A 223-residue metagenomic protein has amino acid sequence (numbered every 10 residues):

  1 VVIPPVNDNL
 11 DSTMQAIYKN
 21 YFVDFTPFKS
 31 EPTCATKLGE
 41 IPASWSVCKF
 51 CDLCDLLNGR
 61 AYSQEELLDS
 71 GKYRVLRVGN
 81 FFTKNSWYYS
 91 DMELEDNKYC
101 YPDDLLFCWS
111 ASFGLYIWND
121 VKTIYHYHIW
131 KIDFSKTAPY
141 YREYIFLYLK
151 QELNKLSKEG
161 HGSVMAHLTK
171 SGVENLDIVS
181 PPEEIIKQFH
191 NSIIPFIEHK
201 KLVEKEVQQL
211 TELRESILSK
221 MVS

Functional and structural regions predicted by a protein language model:
V1-A61, V179, E183-S223: Non-catalytic DNA-recognition/assembly elements of restriction-modification systems
N9, D69-K72, K84, H167 (+1 more regions): Juxtamembrane/interface motifs at transmembrane-helix termini
N20-T26, T36-G39, R60, Y73 (+8 more regions): Flexible, active-site-adjacent loop/turn segments at secondary-structure boundaries
C34-A35, C48-E66, G71-D104, Y125 (+1 more regions): Sequence-specific dsDNA recognition surfaces
D55, F81-T83, S112-F113, T137-A138 (+1 more regions): Short, glycine-/Ser/Thr-/acidic-enriched flexible segments
R77, D96-N154, E159-G162, T169-V173: A short beta-sheet element
W87-Y88, N119, H190: Short conserved micro-motifs at the rims of enzyme active sites and ligand-binding pockets
